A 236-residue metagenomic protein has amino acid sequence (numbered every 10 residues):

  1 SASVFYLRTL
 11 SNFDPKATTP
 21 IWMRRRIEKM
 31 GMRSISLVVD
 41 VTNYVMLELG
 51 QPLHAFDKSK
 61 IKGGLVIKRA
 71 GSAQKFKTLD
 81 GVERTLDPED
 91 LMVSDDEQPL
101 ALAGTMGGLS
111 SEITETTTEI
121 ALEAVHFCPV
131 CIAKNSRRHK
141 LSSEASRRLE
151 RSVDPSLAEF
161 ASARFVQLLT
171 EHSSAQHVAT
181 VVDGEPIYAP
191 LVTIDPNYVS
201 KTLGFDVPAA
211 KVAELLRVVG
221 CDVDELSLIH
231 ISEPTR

Functional and structural regions predicted by a protein language model:
S1-L228, S232, R236: RNA/tRNA-interacting regions in translation and RNA-turnover enzymes
